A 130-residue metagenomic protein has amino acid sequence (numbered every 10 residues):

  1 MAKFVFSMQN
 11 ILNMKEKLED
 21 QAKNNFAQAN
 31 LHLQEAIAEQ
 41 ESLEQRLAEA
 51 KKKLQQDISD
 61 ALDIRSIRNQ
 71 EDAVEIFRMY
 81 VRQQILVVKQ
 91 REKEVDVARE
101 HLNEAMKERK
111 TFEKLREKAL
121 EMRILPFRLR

Functional and structural regions predicted by a protein language model:
M1-R130: Charge-rich amphipathic alpha-helical interaction elements
